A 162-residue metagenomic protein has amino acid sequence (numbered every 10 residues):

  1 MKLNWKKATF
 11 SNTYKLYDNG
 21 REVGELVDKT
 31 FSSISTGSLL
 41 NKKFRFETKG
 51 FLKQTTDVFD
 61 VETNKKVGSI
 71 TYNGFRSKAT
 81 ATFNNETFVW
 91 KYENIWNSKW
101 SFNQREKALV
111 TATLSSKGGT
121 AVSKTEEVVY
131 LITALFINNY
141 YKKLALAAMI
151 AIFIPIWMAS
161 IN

Functional and structural regions predicted by a protein language model:
M1-S33, L39-N41, E62-K66, F75-N162: Low-complexity or membrane-interfacial segments used for flexible interactions
K43-G74: Short hydrophobic interaction/assembly module
